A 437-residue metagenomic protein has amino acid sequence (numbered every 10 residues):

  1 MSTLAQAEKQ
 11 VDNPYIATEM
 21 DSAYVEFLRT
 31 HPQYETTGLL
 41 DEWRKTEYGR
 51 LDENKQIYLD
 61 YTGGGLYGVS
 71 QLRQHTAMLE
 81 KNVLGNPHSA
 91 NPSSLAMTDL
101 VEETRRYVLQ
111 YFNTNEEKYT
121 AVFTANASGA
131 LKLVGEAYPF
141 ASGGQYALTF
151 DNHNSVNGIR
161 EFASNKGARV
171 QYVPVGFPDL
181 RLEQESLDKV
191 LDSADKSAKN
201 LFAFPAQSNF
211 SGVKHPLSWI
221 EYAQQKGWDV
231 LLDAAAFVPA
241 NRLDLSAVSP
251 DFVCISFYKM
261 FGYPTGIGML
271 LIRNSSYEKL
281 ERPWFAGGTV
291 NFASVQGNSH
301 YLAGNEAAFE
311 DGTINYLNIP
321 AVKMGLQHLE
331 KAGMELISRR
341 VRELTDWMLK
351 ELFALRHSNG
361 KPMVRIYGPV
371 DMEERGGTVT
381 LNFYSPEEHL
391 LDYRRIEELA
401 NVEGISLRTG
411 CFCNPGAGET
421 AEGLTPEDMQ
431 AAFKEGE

Functional and structural regions predicted by a protein language model:
S2-E437: Pyridoxal 5′-phosphate
